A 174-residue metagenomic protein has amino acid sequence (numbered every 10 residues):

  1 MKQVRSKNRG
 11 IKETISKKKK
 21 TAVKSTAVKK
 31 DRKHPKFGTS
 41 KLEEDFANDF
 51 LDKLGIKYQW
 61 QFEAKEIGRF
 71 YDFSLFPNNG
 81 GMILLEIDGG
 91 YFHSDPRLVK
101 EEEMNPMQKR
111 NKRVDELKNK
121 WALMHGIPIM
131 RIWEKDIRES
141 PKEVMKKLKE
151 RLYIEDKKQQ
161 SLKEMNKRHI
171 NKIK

Functional and structural regions predicted by a protein language model:
K2-K174: Nucleic-acid endo/exonuclease domains
